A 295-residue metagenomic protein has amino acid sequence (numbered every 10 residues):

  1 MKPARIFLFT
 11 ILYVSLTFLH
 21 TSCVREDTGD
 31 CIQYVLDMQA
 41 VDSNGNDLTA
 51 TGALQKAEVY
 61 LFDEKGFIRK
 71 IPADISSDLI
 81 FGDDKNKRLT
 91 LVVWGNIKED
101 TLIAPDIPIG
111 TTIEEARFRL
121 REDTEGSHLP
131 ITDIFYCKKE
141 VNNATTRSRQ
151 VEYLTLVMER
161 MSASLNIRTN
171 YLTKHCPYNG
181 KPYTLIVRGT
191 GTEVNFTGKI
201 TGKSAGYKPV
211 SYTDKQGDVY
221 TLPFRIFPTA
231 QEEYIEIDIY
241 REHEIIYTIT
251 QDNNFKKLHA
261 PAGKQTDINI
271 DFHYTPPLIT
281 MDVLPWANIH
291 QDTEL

Functional and structural regions predicted by a protein language model:
M1-F9: Bacterial N-terminal signal peptides that target proteins for export
P3, F18-D47, I167, G263 (+1 more regions): Bacterial Sec-dependent N-terminal signal peptides
F9-H20: Bacterial N-terminal signal peptides
C31, G52-L54, N86, R149 (+1 more regions): Short, surface-exposed loop/turn motifs at beta-strand boundaries within globular domains
A53-I107, C176-A260, Q291-L295: Tryptophan-paired
E99-E152, H243-Y274: Structured interaction patches on ligand/partner-binding surfaces of diverse proteins
T155-S162, I226-T229: Conserved "repeat-terminator" motif of extracellular CCP/Sushi domains
E159-H175: Surface-exposed interaction/gating patches
